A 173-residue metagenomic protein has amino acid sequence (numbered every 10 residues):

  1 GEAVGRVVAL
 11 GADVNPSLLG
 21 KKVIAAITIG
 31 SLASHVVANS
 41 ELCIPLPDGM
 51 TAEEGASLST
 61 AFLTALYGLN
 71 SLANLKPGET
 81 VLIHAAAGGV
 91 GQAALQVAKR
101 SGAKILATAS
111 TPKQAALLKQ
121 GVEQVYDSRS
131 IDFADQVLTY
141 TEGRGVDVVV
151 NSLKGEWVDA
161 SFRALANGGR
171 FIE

Functional and structural regions predicted by a protein language model:
E2-I29, P47-G49: A glycine-/small-residue-rich N-terminal strand-loop-strand element that serves as the cofactor-binding glycine loop
L18, G49-T51, N74-T80, G143-R144: Short helix-loop-beta connector
S59-S130: Mid-domain Rossmann-like dinucleotide-binding core that forms the NAD(H)/NADP(H) cofactor-binding site
D132-R144: Short amphipathic alpha-helix with an adjacent loop that forms part of the alpha/beta core around
G145-S152, I172: Periplasmic-binding protein-like
L165-A166: Helix-to-beta-strand junctions that scaffold the AdoMet/dcAdoMet cofactor pocket in Class I SAM-dependent enzymes
G169: Glycine-centered, small-residue-biased loops immediately flanking beta-strands in adenine/cofactor-binding cores
